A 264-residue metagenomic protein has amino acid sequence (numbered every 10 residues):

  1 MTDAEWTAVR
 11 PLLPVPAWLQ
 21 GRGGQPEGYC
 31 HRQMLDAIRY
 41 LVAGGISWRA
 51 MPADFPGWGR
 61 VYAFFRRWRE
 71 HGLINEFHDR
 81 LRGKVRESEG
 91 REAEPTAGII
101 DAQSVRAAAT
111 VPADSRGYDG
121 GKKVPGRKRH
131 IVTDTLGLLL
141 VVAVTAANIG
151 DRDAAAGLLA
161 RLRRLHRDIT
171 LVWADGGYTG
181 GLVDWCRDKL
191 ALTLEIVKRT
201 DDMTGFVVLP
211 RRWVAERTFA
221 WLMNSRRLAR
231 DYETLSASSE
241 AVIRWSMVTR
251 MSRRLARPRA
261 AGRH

Functional and structural regions predicted by a protein language model:
M1-H264: Short alpha-helical elements
